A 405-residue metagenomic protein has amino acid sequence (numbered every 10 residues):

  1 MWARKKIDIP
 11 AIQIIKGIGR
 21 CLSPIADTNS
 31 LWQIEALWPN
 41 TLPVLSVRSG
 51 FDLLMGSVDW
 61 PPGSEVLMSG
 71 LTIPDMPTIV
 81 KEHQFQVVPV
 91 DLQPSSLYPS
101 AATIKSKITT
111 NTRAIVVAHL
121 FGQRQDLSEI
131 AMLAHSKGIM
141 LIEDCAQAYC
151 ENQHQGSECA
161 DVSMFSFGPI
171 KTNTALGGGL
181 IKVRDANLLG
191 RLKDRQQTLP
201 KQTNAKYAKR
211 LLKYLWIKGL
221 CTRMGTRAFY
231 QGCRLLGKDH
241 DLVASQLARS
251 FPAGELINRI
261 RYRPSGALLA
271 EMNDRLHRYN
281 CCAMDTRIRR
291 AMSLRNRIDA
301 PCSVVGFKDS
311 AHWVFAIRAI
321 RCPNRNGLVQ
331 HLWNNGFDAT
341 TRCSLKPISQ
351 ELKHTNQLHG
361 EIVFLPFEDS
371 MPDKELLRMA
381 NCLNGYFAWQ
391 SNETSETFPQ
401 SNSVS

Functional and structural regions predicted by a protein language model:
M1-P61, H83, I108, A253-L256 (+2 more regions): Conserved PLP-binding active-site segment in aminotransferase class I/II-type PLP enzymes
L31, W38-L42, I115-V116, A186 (+1 more regions): PLP-dependent aminotransferase class I/II
G50, V66, Q84, I115 (+9 more regions): Generic structural signal for small/hydrophobic residues in well-ordered secondary structure, especially within
L54-I108, V116, L332: Conserved PLP-anchoring active-site segment centered on the Schiff-base-forming lysine
H83, S136-K137, N335: Helix C-cap/helix->beta junction micro-motif
S95-D194: Active-site phosphate-binding strand-loop segment of PLP-dependent enzymes
